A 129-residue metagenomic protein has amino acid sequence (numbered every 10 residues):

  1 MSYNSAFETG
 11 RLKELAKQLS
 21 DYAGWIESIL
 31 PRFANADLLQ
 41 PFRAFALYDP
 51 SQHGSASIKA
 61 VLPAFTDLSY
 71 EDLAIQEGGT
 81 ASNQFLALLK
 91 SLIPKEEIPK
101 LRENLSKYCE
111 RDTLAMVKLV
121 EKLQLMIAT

Functional and structural regions predicted by a protein language model:
M1-L86: Conserved DEDDh/DEDDy metal-dependent 3′-5′ exonuclease domain
V61-T129: Acidic, Mg2+-coordinating catalytic module of metal-dependent nucleases/exonucleases that use a two-metal-ion mechanism
